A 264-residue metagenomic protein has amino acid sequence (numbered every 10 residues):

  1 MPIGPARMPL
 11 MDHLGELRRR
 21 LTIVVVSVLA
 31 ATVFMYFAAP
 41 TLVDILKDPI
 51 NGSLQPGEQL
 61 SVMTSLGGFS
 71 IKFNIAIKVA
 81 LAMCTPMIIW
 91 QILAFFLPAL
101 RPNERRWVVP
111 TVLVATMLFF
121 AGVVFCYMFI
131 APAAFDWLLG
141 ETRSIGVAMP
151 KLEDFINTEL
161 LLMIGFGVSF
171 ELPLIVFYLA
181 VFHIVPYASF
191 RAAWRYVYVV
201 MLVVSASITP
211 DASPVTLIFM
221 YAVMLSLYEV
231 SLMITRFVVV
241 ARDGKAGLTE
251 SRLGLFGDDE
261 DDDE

Functional and structural regions predicted by a protein language model:
M1-E264: Membrane topogenic/interface segments and analogous intrinsically disordered interaction regions
